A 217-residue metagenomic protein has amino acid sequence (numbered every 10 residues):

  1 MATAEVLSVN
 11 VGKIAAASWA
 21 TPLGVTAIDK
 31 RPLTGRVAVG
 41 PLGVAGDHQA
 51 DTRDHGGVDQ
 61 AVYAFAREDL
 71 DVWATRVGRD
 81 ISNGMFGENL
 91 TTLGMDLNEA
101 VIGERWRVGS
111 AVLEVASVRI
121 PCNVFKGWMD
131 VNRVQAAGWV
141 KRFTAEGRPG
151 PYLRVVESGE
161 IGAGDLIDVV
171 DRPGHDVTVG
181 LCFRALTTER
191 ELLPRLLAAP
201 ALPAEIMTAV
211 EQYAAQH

Functional and structural regions predicted by a protein language model:
M1-G127, R133, A137-W139, D171-H217: Electropositive, beta-rich accessory/interaction domains or terminal extensions that provide binding surfaces
T92, E99, G150-E157: Short alpha-helix capping/helix-loop boundary micro-motifs
G103, S158, A163-G164: Loop/turn positions that initiate beta-strands
R133-V155: Active-site glycine-rich loop that binds ribose-phosphate moieties when present
P149-Y152, G164, V179: Hydrophobic, well-ordered secondary-structure segments
V156-G159, G174: Short amphipathic alpha-helical interaction segments
D165-V169: Hydrophobic beta-sheet segments that form the core/acyl-binding groove of ACP/CoA-dependent acyl-chain-processing
